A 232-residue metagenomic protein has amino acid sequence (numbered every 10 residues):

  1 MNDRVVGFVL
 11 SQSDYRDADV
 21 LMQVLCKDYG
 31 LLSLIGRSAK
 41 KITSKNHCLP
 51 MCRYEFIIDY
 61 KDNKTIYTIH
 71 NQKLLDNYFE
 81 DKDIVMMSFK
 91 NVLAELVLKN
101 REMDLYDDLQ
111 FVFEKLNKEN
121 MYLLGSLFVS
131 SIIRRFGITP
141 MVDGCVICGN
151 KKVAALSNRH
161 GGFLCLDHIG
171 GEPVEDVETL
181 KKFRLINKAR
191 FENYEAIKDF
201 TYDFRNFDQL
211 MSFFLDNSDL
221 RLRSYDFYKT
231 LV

Functional and structural regions predicted by a protein language model:
M1-V20, L25-V232: Non-catalytic alpha-helical scaffolds and adjoining flexible linkers that form interface surfaces for assembly
